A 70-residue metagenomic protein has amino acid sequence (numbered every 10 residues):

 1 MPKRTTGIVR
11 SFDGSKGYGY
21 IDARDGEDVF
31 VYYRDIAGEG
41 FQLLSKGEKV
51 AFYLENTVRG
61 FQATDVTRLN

Functional and structural regions predicted by a protein language model:
P2-D13: Structural detector for short beta-strands of small beta-barrel domains
K3, D25-E27: Short acidic/polar mixed-charge low-complexity motifs
V9, L54-N56: Hydrophobic beta-strand positions in extracellular immunoglobulin-like domains
S11, A23, D35, D65-R68: A residue-level detector for short acidic-glycine micro-motifs
K16-I21: Short aromatic-glycine-enriched beta-strand elements
D28-G40: Beta-strand/loop nucleic-acid-binding surfaces
A37-A51: Short nucleic-acid-contacting surface segments enriched for D/E, G, S/T with interspersed K/R
N56-N70: OB-fold/S1-family single-stranded nucleic acid-binding modules
